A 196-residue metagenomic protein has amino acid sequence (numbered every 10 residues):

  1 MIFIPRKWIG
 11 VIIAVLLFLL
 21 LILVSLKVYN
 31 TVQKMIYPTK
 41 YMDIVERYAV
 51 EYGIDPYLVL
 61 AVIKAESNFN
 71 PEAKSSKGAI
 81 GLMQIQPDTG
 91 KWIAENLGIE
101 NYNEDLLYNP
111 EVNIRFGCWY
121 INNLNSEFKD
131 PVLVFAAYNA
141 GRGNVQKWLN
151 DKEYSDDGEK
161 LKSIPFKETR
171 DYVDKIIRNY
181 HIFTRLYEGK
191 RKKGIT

Functional and structural regions predicted by a protein language model:
M1-R6: N-terminal Lys/Arg-rich, disordered targeting/topogenic segments
K7-W8, I176: Hydrophobic alpha-helical segments, especially transmembrane helices and their immediate juxtamembrane helical caps
G10-K27: Hydrophobic membrane-insertion alpha-helices, especially the h-region of bacterial N-terminal signal peptides
V24-T196: Catalytic glycan-binding domains that act on GlcNAc-containing polysaccharides
